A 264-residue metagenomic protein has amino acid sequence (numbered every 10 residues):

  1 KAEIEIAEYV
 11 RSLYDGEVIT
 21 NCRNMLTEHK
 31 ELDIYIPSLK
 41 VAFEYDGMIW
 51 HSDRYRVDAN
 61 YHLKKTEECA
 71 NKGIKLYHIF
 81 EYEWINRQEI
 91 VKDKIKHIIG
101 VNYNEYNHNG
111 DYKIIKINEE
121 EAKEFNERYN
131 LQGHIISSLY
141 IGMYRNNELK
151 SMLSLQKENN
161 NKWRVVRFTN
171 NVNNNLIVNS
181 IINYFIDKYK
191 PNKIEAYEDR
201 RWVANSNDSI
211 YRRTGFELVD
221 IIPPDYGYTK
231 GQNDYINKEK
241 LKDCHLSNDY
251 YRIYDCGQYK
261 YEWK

Functional and structural regions predicted by a protein language model:
K1-S137, V165, T169-N207, T229-D234: Nucleic-acid endo/exonuclease domains
Y14-C22, G133, G215-I221, N248-I253: Short secondary-structure junctions
E31, S138-Y140, C256-K260: Short hydrophobic/aromatic beta-strand or adjacent loop that forms the aromatic wall/cage of a ligand/substrate-binding
I34-L39, M143-N146, W263-K264: Active-site beta-strand termini and strand-to-loop segments that position acidic
G142, N147-E158, R164: Conserved beta-strand in the GNAT
Q156, Y197, I222: Conserved residues at the C-terminal ends of beta-strands
W202-P223, K230: Conserved active-site alpha-helix within GNAT-family acetyltransferase domains
K230-K264: C-terminal "cap" of GNAT-fold acetyltransferases
